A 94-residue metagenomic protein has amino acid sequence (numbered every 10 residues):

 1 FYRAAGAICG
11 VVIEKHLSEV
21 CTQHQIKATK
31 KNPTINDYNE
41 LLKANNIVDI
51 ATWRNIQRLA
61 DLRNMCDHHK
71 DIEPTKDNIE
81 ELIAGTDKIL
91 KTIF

Functional and structural regions predicted by a protein language model:
F1, V20-A28, K70-P74, F94: Long, hydrophobic, amphipathic alpha-helical segments used as structural scaffolds
F1-C21: Short, hydrophobic, well-ordered secondary-structure elements
E14, I26, D77-E80: Short amphipathic alpha-helical leader/targeting segments
E14-H16, D37-L41, A60-R63: Short amphipathic alpha-helical segments, especially helix-boundary/capping motifs
C21-A51: Short, charged amphipathic alpha-helical segments flanked by flexible coils
I47-F94: Charge-enriched, short contiguous segments at helix-coil
